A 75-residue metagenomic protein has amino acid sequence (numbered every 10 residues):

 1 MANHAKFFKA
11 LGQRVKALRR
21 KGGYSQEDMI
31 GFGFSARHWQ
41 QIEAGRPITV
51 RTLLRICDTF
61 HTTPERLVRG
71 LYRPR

Functional and structural regions predicted by a protein language model:
M1-K21: A short, Lys/Arg-rich alpha-helix, primarily the initiator
M1-K6, D58, E65-R75: Short, charged recognition helix plus adjacent turn of helix-turn-helix-like nucleic-acid-binding domains
Q13, A17, G31, Q41 (+1 more regions): DNA-binding alpha-helical recognition surfaces that contact promoter or target DNA
V15, S25-Q26, A36, V50-L53 (+1 more regions): Helix-turn-helix DNA-binding elements, focusing on the entry/boundary residues of the two helices that contact DNA
G22-Q41: Short alpha-helical DNA-recognition segment
G33, E43, F60, V68-L71: DNA major-groove recognition helix of helix-turn-helix
G45-D58, R75: Short, basic-rich loop-to-helix N-cap that marks the start of a DNA-contacting helix
